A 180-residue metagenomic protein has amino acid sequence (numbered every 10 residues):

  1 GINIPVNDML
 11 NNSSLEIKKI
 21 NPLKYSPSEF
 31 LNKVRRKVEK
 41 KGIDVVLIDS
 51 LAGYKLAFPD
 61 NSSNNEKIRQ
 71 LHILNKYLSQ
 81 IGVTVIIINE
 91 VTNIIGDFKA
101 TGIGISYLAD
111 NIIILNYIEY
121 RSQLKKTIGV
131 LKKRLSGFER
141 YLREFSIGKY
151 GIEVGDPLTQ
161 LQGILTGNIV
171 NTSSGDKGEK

Functional and structural regions predicted by a protein language model:
G1-S62: Conserved inter-motif catalytic segment of the P-loop NTP-binding fold
V6-N11, R36-K41, Y77-I81, G104-Y107 (+1 more regions): Conserved catalytic network of the ASCE P-loop NTPase/AAA+ motor domain
E16-K18, I86, I113: Hydrophobic/aromatic beta-strand patches that form the interior of the parallel beta-sheet core in alpha/beta enzyme
N32, R36-K41, V45, A52 (+2 more regions): Conserved P-loop NTPase
N32, S63-I73, K99-I103: Charged helix-capping and loop-helix junction motifs
Y54-F58, V91-F98: Short, solvent-exposed loop/turn segments at secondary-structure junctions
N65-T92: Substrate-engagement module of ASCE P-loop NTPases
T101-I114: A short helix-turn-beta junction within AAA+ P-loop NTPase domains corresponding to the substrate/partner-engaging
